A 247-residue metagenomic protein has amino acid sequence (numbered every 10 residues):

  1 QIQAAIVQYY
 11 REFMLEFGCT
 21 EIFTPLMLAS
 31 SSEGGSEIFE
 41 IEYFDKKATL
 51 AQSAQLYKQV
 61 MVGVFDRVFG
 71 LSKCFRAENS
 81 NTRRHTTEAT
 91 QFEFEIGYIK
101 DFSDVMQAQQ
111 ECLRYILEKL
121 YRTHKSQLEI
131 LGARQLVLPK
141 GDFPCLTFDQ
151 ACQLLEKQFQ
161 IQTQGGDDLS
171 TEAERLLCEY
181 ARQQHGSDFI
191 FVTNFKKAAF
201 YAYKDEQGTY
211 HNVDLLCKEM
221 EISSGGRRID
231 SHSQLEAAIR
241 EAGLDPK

Functional and structural regions predicted by a protein language model:
Q1-E37: TRNA-binding/sensing appendages of the translation machinery
E21-F23, S126-G132: Cytochrome P450 heme-thiolate monooxygenase catalytic core
M27, E37-E118, R122, L128 (+1 more regions): A translation/RNA-centric and nucleic-acid-associated enzymatic feature enriched in Class II aminoacyl-tRNA synthetases
